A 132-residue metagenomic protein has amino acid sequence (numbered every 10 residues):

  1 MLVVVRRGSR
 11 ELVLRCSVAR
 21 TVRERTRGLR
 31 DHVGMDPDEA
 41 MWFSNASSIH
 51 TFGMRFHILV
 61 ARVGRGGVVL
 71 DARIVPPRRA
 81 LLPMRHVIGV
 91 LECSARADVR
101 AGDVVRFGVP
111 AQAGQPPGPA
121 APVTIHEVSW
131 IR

Functional and structural regions predicted by a protein language model:
M1-R132: Compact, glycine-rich, soluble single-domain proteins
